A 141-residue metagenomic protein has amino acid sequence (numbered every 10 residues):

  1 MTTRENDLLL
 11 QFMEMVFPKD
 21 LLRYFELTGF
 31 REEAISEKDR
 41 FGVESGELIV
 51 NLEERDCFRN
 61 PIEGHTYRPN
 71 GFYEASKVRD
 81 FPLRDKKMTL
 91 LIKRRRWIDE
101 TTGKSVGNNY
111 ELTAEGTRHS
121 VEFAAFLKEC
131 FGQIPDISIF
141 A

Functional and structural regions predicted by a protein language model:
M1, E5, L9, M13-P18 (+6 more regions): Short, flexible coil/linker segments at or flanking structured domains
M1-F58: N-terminal alpha-helical interaction blocks
L27, R40, E44, I62 (+4 more regions): Intrinsically disordered, low-complexity segments enriched in small/polar residues
G46-K93, I98: N-terminal juxtadomain amphipathic helix that follows a signal peptide/anchor or precedes a small N-terminal auxiliary
K77-A141: Short, positively charged, Gly/Tyr-enriched micro-motifs that form contact patches at catalytic or ligand/partner
